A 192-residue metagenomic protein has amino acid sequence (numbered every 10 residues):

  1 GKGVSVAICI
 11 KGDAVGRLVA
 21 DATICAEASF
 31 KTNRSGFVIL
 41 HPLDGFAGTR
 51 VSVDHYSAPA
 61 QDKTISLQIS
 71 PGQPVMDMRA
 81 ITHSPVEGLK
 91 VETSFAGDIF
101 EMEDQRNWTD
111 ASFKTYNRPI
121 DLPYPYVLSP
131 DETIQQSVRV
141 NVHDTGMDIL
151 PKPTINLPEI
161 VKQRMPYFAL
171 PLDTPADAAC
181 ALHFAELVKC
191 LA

Functional and structural regions predicted by a protein language model:
G1, D13-V15, F30, P71 (+4 more regions): Surface-exposed coil/turn segments at beta-strand junctions on protein surfaces, enriched
G1-I24, E101-P119: Extended, loop-rich substrate-binding clefts of extracytoplasmic carbohydrate-active enzymes
K2-A7, K31, F46-G48, K90 (+2 more regions): Short, surface-exposed beta-strand/loop "edge" segments at domain boundaries and coil↔beta transitions
V4-I8, L18-D21, S35-F37, V91 (+2 more regions): Hydrophobic residues positioned within well-ordered beta-strands of beta-sheet architectures
V15-D98: Polysaccharide-binding surfaces and accessory modules of carbohydrate-active proteins
A22, D131, L170: Conserved, mostly hydrophobic/aromatic
I81-K162: Beta-strand-rich recognition/accessory modules
M165-A192: Catalytic domains of carbohydrate-active enzymes, especially glycoside hydrolases
